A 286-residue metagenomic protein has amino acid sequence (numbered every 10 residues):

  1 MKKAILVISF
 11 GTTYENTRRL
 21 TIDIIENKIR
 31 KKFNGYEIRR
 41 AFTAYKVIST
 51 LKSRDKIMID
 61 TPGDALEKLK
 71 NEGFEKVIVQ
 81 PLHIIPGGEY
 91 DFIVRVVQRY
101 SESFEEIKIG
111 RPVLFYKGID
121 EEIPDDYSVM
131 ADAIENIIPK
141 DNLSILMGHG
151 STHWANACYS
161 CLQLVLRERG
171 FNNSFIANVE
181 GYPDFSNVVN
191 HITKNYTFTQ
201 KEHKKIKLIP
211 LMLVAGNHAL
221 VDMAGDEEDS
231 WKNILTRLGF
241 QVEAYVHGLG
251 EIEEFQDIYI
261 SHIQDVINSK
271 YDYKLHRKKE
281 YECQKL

Functional and structural regions predicted by a protein language model:
M1-I209, L213-L286: Extended amphipathic ligand-handling, pore-lining, and cofactor/metal-binding catalytic surfaces
